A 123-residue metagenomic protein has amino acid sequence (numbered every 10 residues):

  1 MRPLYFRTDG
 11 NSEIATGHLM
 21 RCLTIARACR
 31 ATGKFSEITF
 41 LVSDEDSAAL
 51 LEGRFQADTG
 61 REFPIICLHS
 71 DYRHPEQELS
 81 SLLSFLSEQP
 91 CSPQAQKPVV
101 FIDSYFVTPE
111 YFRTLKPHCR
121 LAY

Functional and structural regions predicted by a protein language model:
M1-Y5: Extreme N-terminal starter segment of soluble prokaryotic enzymes
R7-T16, R21-A28, K34, L41-Y123: Active-site and donor-binding regions of nucleotide-sugar-utilizing enzymes
